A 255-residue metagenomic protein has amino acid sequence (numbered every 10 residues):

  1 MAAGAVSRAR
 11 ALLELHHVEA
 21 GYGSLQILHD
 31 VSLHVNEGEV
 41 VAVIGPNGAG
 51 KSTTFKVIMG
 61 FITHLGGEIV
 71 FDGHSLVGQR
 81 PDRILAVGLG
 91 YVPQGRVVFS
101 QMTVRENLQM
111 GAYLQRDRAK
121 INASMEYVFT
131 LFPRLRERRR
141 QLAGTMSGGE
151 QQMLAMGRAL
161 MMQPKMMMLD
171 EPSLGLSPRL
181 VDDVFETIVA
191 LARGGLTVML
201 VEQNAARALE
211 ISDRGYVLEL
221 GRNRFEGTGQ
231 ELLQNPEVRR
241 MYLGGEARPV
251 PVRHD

Functional and structural regions predicted by a protein language model:
A2-D255: Glycine-rich phosphate-binding loops of nucleotide-dependent enzymes
